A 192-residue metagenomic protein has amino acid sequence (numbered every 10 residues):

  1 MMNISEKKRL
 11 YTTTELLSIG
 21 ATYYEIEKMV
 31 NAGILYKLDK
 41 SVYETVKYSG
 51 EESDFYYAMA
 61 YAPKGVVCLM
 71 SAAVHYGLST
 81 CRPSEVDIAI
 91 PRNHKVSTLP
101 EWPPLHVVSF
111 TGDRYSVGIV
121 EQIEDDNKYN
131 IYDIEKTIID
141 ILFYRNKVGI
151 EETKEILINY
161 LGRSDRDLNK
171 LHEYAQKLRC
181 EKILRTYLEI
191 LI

Functional and structural regions predicted by a protein language model:
M1-N3: Amphipathic, charged-and-aliphatic alpha-helical interface segments that function as noncatalytic docking
S5-S18, E25, V30-A32, L38 (+1 more regions): Nucleic-acid-binding surface
